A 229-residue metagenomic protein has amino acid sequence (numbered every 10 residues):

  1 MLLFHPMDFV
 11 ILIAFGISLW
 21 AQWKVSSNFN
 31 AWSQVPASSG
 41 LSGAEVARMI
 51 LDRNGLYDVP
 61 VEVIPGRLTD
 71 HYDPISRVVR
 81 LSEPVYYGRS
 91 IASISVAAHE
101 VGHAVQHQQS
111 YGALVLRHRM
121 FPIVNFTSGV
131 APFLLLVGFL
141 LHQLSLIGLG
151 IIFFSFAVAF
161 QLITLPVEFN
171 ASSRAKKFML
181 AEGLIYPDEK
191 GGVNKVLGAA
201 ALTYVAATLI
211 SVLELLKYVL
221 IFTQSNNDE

Functional and structural regions predicted by a protein language model:
M1-M7, F139-G148, Q224-E229: Helix-coil boundary and interhelical linker segments in multi-pass alpha-helical membrane proteins
L3, I17-A21, L68, I75 (+2 more regions): Membrane-targeting and insertion segments and their boundary/processing signals
L3-F4, Q22-F126, A159-L213, K217-E229: Polar-ligand-bearing catalytic/cofactor-coordination segments of membrane-embedded or membrane-tethered inner-membrane
V10-A14, S18, A157: Alpha-helical transmembrane segments of integral membrane proteins
I123-S172: Hydrophobic transmembrane alpha-helical segments that form the core helix bundle of multi-pass membrane enzymes
